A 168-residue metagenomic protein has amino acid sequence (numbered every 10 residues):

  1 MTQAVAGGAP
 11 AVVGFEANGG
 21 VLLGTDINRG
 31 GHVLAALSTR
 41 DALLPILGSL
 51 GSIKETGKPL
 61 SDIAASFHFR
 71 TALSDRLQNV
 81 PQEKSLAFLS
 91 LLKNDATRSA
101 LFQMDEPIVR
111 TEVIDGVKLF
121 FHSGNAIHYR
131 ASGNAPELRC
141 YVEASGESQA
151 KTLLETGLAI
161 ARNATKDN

Functional and structural regions predicted by a protein language model:
M1-G133, E137-Y141, E147-N168: Phosphate-binding and adjacent anionic-ligand microenvironments
